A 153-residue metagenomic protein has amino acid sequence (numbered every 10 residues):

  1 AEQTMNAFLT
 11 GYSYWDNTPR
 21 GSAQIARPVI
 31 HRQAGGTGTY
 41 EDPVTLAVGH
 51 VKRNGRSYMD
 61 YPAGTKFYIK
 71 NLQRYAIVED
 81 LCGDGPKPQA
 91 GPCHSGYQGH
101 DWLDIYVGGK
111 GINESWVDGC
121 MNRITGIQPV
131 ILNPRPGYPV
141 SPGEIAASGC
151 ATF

Functional and structural regions predicted by a protein language model:
A1-F153: Solvent-exposed, well-ordered loop and adjacent helix/strand elements within mature globular domains that form
